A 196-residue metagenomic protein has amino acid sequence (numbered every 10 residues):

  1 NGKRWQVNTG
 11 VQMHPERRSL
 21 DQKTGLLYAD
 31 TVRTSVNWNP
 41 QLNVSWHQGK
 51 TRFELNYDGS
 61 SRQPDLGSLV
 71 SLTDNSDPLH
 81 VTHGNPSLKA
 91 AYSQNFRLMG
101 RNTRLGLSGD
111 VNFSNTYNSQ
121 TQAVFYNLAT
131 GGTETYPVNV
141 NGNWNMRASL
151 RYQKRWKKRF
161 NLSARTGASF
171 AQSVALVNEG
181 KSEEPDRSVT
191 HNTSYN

Functional and structural regions predicted by a protein language model:
N1-N196: Exposed, low-structure sequence patches enriched in small/polar residues
